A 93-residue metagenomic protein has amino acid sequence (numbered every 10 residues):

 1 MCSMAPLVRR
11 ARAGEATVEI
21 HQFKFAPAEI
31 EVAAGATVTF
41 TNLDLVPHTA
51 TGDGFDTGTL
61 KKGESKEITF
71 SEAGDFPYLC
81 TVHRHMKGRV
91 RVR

Functional and structural regions predicted by a protein language model:
M1-R93: Extracytoplasmic copper-binding redox domains, predominantly the cupredoxin/blue-copper superfamily
